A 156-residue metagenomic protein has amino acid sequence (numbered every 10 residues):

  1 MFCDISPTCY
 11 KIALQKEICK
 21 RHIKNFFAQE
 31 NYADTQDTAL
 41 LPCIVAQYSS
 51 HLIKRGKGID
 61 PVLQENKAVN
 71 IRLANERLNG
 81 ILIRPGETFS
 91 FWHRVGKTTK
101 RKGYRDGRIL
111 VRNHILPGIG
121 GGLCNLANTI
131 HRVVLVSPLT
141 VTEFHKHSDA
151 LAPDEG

Functional and structural regions predicted by a protein language model:
M1-G156: Well-ordered beta-sheet/strand-loop patches within structured domains
